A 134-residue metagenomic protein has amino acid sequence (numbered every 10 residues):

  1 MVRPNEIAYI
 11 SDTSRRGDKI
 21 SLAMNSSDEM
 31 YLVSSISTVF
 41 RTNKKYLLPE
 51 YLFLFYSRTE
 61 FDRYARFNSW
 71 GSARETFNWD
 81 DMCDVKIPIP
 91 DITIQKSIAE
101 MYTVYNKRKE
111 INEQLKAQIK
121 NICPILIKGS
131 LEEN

Functional and structural regions predicted by a protein language model:
P4, A8-S57: A short beta-sheet element
Y9-D12, T59-E60, N106-K109, C123 (+1 more regions): A generic secondary-structure signal for well-formed alpha-helical elements
M30-I36, W70-K96: A short glycine-rich beta-alpha junction/loop motif
T42, R63-A65, I94-S97, I125 (+1 more regions): Feature detects amphipathic, helix-rich regulatory segments
L48, L52, C83-P124: Amphipathic alpha-helical segments
E50-A73, F77-N78: Short, positively charged
E132-N134: Short acidic DE-rich linear segments
